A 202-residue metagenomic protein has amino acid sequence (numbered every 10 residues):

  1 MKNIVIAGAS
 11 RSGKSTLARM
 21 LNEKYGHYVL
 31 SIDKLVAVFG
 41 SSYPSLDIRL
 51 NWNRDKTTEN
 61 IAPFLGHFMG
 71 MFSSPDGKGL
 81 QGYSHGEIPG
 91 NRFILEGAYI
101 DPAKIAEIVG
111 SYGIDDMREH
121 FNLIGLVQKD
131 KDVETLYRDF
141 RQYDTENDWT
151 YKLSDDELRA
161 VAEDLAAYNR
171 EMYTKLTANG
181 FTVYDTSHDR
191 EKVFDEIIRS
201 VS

Functional and structural regions predicted by a protein language model:
I6: Hydrophobic anchor at the beta1->P-loop junction of P-loop NTPases
S10: The conserved Walker
G13: Conserved glycine(s) of the Walker
L17, L21: Hydrophobic positions on the alpha1 helix immediately C-terminal to the Walker A/P-loop
Y28-L30, K34-Y99: Conserved nucleotide-sensing/catalytic segment adjacent to the nucleotide-binding pocket in NTP-handling enzymes
M117-N122, N179-F181: Short glycine-/polar-rich loops that comprise or flank the Walker A/P-loop and associated switch/sensor motifs
E119-Y168: A glycine- and Lys/Arg-enriched "phosphate-lid" helix/loop adjacent to the NTP-binding pocket of small-molecule kinases
A167-S202: NTP-dependent small-molecule kinase module
